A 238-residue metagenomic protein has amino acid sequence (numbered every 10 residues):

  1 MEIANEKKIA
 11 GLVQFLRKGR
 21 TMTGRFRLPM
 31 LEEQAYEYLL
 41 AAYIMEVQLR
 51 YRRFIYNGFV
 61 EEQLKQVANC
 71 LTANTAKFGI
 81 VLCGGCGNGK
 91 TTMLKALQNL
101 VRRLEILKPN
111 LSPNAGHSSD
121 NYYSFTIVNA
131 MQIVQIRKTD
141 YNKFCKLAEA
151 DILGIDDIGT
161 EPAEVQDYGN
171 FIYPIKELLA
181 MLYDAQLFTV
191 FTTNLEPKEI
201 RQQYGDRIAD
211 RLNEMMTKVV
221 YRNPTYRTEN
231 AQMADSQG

Functional and structural regions predicted by a protein language model:
M1-A76, E229-G238: A short, basic N-terminal segment
G79: Walker A (P-loop) ATP-phosphate-binding motif of ABC ATPase nucleotide-binding domains
L82: Hydrophobic anchor at the beta1->P-loop junction of P-loop NTPases
G87-K90: Conserved glycine(s) of the Walker
M93, L97: Hydrophobic positions on the alpha1 helix immediately C-terminal to the Walker A/P-loop
N99-R102: Walker A/P-loop NTP-binding motif
S112-Y183: Conserved nucleotide-sensing/catalytic segment adjacent to the nucleotide-binding pocket in NTP-handling enzymes
T160-G238: Replace "adjacent to P-loop NTPase cores in ATP/GTP-dependent enzymes" with "adjacent to NTP-binding cores
